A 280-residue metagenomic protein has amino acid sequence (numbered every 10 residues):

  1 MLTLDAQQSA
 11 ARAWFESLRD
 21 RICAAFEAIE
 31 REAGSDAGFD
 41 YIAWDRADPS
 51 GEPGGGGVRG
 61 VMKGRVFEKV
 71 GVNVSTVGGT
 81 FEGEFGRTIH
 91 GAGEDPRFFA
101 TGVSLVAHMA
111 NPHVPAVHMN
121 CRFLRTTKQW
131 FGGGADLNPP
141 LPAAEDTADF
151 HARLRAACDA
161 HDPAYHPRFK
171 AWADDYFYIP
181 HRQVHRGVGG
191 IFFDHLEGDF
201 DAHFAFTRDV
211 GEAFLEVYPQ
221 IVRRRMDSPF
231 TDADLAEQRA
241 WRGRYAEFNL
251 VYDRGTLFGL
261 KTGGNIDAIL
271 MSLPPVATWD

Functional and structural regions predicted by a protein language model:
T3-H90, L196-V251: Gly/Pro-rich turn-and-neighbor structural signature
Q7, M109-N111, R125-T127, L137-A143 (+2 more regions): A generic structural motif
G56-G133: Internal mixed beta-strand/loop scaffold within catalytic domains of large alpha/beta enzymes
E84-R87, D146, A202, L257-G263: Short conserved micro-motifs at the rims of enzyme active sites and ligand-binding pockets
F99-T101, Q129-N138, V184-G198, Y245-E247: Glycine-rich, often proline-containing surface loops adjacent to acidic residues and nearby aromatics that form
T127-A171: Compact, glycine/acidic-enriched structural inserts
A157-F206, I221-R223: Long, charged, mostly alpha-helical binding arms that flank functional sites
T256-D280: Long, contiguous binding/interaction regions
